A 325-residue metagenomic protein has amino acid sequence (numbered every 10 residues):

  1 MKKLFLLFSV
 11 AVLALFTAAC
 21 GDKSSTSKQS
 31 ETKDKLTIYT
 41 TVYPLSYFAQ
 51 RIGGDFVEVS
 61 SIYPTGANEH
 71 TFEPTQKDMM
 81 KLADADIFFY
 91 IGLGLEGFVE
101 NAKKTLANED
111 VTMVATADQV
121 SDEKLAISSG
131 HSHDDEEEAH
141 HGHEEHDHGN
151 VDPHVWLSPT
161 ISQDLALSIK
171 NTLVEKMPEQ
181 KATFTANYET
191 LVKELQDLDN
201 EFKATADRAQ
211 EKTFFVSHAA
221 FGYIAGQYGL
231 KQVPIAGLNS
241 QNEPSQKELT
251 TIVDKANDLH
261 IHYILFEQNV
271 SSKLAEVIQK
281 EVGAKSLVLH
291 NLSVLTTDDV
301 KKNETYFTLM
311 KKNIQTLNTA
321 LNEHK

Functional and structural regions predicted by a protein language model:
M1-L4: Positively charged n-region of N-terminal signal peptides that target proteins for export
L6-S9, A19-K325: Extracytoplasmic metal-acquisition and chelation regions
L13-T17: Hydrophobic core
